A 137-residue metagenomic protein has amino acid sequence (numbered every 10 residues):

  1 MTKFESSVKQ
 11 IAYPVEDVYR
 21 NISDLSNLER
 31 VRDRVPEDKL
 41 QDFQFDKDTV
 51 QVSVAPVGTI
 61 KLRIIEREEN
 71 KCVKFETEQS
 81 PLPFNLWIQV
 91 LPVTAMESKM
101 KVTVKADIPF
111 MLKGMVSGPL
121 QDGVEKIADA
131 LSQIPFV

Functional and structural regions predicted by a protein language model:
M1-Q44: Hydrophobic ligand-binding cavity/cleft-lining segments
F4-S6, V57-L62, L82-W87: Short, surface-exposed coil-to-beta transition loops
S7, V18, V73-K74, L82-F84: Charged low-complexity stretches with an acidic bias
V8-A12, S53, R63, Q89: Generic structural detector for well-ordered beta-strands
R30, I60-L62, C72-K74, N85 (+1 more regions): Short acidic, gly/pro-rich beta-turn/loop elements at beta-sheet edges and active-site/ligand-binding grooves
V35-P36, D129-V137: Short, highly charged C-terminal tails/helix-capping segments
K39-Q79, V137: Glycine-rich portal/gate segments that line the openings of hydrophobic small-molecule binding cavities
E78-D129: Beta-strand/loop substructures that line and gate deep hydrophobic ligand-binding cavities in soluble
